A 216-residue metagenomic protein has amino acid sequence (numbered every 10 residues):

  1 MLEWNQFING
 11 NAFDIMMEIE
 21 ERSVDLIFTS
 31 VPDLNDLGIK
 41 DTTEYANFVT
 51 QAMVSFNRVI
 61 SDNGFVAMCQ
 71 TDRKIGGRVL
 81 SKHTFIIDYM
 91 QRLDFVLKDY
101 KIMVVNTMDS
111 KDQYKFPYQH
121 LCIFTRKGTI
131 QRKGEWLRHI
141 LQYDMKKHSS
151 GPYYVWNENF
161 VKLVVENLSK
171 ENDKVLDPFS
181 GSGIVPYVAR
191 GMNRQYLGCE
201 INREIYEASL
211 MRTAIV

Functional and structural regions predicted by a protein language model:
M1-A208: Core catalytic lobe of class I
Y206, L210-V216: C-terminal helical cap(s) of enzyme catalytic domains, especially alpha/beta-barrels
